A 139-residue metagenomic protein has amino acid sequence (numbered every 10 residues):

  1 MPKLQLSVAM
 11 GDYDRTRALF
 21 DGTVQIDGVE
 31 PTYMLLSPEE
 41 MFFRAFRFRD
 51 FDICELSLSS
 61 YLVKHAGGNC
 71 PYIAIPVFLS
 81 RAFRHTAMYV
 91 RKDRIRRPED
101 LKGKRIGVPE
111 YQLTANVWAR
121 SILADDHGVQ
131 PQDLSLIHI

Functional and structural regions predicted by a protein language model:
A9-M41: Short, polar/charged alpha-helical segment
D27-V29, V63-V77, A124: Ligand-binding "clamshell"
P38-P71, R94-R96: Pocket-flanking alpha-helical
A45-R47, L101, L123: Hydrophobic residues within well-ordered alpha-helices
A82-M88: Small-molecule pocket liners
V90-I106: Flexible hinge/capping segments at coil-to-helix
A124-L134: A short alpha->loop->secondary-structure connector
I137-I139: Conserved small/polar residues in nucleotide/adenosyl-binding loops
